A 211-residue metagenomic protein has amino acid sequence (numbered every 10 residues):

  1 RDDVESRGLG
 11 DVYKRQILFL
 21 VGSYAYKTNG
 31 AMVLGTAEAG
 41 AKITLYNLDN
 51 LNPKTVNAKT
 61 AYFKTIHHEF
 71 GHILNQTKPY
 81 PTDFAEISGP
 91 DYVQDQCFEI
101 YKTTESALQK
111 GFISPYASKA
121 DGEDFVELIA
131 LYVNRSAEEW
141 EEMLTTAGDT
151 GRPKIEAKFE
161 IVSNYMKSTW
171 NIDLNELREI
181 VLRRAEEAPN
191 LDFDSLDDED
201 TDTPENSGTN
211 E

Functional and structural regions predicted by a protein language model:
D2-Y13: Single conserved hydrophobic/aromatic residue that forms the stacking wall/gate of nucleotide- or nucleobase-binding
G10-D11, G35-A37: A generic structural signal for short, solvent-exposed coil/turn residues that cap or connect secondary-structure
D11, R15-Q16, G30: Intrinsically disordered low-complexity regions specifically enriched for long asparagine
Q16-G22: Extended hydrophobic secondary-structure segments that form protein cores and membrane-embedded regions
S23, K27-T28, L34-T36, K42-F159 (+1 more regions): Active-site-flanking segments in enzyme catalytic domains
